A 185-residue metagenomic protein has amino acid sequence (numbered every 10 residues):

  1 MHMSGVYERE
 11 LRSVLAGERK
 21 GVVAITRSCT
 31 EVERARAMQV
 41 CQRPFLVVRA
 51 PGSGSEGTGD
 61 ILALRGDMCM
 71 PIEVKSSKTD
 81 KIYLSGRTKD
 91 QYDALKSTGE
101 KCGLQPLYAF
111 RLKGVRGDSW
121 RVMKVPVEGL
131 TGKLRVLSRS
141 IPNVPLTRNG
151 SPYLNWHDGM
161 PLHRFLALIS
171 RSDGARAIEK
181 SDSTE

Functional and structural regions predicted by a protein language model:
M1-G52: Acidic-basic catalytic patches of nuclease active cores, encompassing PD-(D/E)XK and other metal-cofactor nuclease
H2, Q105-L107, R111-T184: Domain-level recognition of nuclease-like catalytic cores that cleave nucleotide substrates
R9, L46-V48, T58, K89 (+2 more regions): Membrane-topology and secretion signals of cell-surface/extracellular proteins
K20-A24, S97-P106, L130-G132: Structural alpha-beta junctions
G54-E73: Active-site beta-strand-loop-beta-strand hairpin of nuclease catalytic cores that positions key catalytic residues
G59, Y83, D118-V122: A short acidic (Asp/Glu
S76: Short Lys/Arg-rich basic patches
T79-R111, V115-R116: Short, charged, amphipathic alpha-helix that recurs within catalytic cores of restriction-modification and other
